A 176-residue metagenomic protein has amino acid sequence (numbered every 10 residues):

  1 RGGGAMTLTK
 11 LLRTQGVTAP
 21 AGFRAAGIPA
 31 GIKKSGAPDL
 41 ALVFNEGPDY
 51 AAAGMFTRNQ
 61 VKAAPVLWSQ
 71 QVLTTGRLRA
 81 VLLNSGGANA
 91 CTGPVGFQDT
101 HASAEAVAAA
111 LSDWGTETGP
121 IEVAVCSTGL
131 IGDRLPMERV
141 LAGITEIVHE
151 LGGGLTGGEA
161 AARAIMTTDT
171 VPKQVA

Functional and structural regions predicted by a protein language model:
G2-T57: N-terminal amphipathic/basic leader segments beginning at the initiator methionine
D39-L42, P65, R79-L83, I121-A124 (+1 more regions): Structural motif
V43-R77: Active-site-flanking structural segment that lines cofactor/substrate pockets
G54, G93-G96, R134-V140: Short acidic, glycine/serine/threonine-rich loops at helix termini
R58-P65, P94-A104: Glycine-rich anion/phosphate-binding loops
T75, A90-G93, P172-A176: Short glycine/serine/threonine-rich phosphate/pyrophosphate-binding segments that cradle anionic phosphate groups
A80-G93, E122-I131: Short glycine-rich or small-residue beta-strand-to-loop segments that form or flank ligand, phosphate, metal/Fe-S
H101, A106-A176: Glycine-rich, mobile lid/loop segments that gate access to catalytic sites or pores
